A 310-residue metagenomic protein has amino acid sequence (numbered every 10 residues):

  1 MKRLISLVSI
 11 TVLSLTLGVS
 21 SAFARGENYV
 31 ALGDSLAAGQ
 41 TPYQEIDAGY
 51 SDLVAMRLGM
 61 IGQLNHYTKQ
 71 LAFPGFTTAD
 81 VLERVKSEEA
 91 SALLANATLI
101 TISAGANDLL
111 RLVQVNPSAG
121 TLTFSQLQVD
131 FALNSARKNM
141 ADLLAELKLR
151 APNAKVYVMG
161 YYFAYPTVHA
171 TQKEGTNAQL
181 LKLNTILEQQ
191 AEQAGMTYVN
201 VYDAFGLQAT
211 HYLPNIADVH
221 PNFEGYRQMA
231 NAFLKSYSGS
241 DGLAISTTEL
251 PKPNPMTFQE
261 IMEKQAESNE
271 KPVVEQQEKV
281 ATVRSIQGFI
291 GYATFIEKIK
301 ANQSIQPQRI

Functional and structural regions predicted by a protein language model:
M1-A24: Sec-dependent N-terminal signal peptides of Gram-positive bacterial secreted proteins and lipoproteins
F23-P74, E89-A92, A281-R284: Serine-esterase "nucleophile elbow" of acetyl-processing enzymes
Y29, V81, I100-I102: Receiver (REC) domain switch-region micro-motif
Q40-Q44, V81, L112-V115: Short, solvent-exposed loop/turn and secondary-structure capping segments
F73-A97, A136: Catalytic-core regions of hydrolytic enzymes
S91-F223, R227: Alpha-helical cap/lid subdomain in secreted, periplasmic, or secretory-pathway luminal O-acyl-processing enzymes
Y162-Q303: Catalytic His-Asp segment of secreted/periplasmic serine-dependent ester chemistry enzymes
P307-I310: Short, solvent-exposed mixed-charge patches
